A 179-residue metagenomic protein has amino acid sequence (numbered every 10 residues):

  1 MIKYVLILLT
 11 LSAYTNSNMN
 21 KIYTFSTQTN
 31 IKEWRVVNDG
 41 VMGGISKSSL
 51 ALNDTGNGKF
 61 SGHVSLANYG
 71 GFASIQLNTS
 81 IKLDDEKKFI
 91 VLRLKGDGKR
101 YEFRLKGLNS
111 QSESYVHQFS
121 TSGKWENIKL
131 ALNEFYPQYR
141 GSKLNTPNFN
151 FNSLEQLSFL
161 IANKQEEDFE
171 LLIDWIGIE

Functional and structural regions predicted by a protein language model:
Y4-S12: Sec-dependent N-terminal signal peptides
Y14-E179: Beta-rich carbohydrate-recognition modules and glycan-binding surfaces
